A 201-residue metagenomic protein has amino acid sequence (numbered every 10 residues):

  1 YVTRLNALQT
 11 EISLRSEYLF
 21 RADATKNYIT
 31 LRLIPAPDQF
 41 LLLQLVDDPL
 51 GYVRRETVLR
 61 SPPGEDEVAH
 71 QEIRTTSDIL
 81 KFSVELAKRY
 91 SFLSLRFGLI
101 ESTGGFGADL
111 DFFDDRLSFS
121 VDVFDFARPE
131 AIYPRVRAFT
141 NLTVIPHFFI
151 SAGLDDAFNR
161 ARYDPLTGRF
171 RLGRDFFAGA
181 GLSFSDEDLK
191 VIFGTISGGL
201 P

Functional and structural regions predicted by a protein language model:
Y1-T30, F40: Short hydrophobic or amphipathic alpha-helical segments
N6-I12, P63-D66, A87-Y90, F113-V121 (+1 more regions): Flexible, solvent-exposed coil segments and beta strand-coil junctions, predominantly the extracellular/periplasmic
A7-Q9, A36-F40, Y90-L93, T103 (+3 more regions): Strand-connecting loop/turn motifs
L19-A24, R32-V58, F92, S197-P201: Long, low-hydrophobicity, solvent-exposed regions enriched in small/turn-prone and acidic residues
D23-N27, D78-F82, I100-G104, I132-V136 (+1 more regions): Residues that define the transmembrane beta-barrel architecture of outer-membrane proteins
I29-L33, V84-K88, F97, F106-L110 (+3 more regions): Residues on the lipid-exposed face of transmembrane beta-strands in outer-membrane beta-barrel proteins
V46-S77, S120-P201: Outer-membrane beta-barrel translocator/channel fold
S77-F124: Gram-negative (and chloroplast) outer-membrane scaffold detector with strong preference for beta-barrel transmembrane
